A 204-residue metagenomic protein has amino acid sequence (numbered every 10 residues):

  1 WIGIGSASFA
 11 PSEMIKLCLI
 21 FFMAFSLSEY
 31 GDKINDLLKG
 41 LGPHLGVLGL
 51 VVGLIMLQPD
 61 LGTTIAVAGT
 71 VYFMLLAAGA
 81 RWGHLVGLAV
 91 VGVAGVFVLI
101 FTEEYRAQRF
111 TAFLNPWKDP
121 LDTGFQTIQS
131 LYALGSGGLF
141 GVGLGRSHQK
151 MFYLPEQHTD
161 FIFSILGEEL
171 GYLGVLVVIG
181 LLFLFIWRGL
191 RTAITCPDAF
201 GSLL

Functional and structural regions predicted by a protein language model:
W1-Q126, S164-L204: Hydrophobic alpha-helical transmembrane segments of multi-pass inner membrane proteins, especially in bacterial systems
G124-G145: Extracytosolic (periplasmic/ER-lumenal) interhelical loops and adjacent juxtamembrane/interface segments of multi-pass
G138-L170, A193-C196, F200: Long extracytoplasmic/lumenal interhelical loops at the membrane interface of multi-pass membrane proteins
